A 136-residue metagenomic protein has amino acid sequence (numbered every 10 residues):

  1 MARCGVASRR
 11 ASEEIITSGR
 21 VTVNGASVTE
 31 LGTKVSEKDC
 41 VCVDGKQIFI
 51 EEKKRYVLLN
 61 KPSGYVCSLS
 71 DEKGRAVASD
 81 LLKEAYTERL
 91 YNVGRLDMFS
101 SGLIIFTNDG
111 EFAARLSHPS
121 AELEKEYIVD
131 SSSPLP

Functional and structural regions predicted by a protein language model:
A2-P136: Basic, flexible Lys/Arg- and Gly-enriched helix-loop patches that mediate nucleic-acid binding at interfaces with rRNA
